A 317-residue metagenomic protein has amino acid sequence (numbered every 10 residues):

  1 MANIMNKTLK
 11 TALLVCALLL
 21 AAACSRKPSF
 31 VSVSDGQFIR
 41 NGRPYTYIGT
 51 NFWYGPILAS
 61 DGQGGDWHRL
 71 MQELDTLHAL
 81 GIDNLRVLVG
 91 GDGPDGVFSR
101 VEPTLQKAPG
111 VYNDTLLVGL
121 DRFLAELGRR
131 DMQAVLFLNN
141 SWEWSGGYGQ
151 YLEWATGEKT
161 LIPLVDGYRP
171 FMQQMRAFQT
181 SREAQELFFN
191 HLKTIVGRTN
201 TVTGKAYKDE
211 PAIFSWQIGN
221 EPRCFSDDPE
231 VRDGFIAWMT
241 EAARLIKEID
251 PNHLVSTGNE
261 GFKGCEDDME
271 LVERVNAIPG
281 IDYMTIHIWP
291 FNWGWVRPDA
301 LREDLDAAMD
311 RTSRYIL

Functional and structural regions predicted by a protein language model:
A2-L13: Bacterial N-terminal signal peptides that target proteins for export
C16-L19: Repetitive helical segments and hydrophobic/amphipathic motifs
A22-A23: C-terminal motif of bacterial Sec signal peptides marking the signal peptidase cleavage site
P28-V296, R302-I316: Active-site mouth of glycoside hydrolases
